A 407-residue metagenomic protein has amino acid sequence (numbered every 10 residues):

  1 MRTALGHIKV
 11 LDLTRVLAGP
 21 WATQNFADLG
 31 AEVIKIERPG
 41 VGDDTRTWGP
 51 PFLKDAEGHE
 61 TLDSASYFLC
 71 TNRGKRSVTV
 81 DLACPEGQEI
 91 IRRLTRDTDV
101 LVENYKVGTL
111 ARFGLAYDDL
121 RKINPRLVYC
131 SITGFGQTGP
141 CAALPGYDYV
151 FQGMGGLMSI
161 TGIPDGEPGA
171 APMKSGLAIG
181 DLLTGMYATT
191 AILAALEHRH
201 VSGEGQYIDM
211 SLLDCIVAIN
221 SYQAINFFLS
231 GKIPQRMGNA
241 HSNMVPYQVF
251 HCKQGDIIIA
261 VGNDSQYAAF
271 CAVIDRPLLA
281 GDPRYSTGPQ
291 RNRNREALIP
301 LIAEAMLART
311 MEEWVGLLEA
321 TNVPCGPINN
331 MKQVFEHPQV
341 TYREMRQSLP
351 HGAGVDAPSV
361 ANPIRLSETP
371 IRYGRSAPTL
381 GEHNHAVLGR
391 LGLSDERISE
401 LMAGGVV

Functional and structural regions predicted by a protein language model:
M1-A191, A195-V201, T379, H385-V407: N-terminal helix-loop segment corresponding to the beta1-alpha1 unit of nucleotide/adenylate-binding folds
G40, F135-G136, L212-V217, Q254 (+2 more regions): Glycine-rich beta-alpha junction loops
H59-E60, F68, M237-S242, Y247-V249 (+3 more regions): Short Gly/Pro-enriched turn/cap motifs at secondary-structure boundaries
Q137, E167-L177, H200-I216, Q235-S242 (+2 more regions): Conserved Rossmann-fold dehydrogenase catalytic segment
I163-G166, G185-G205, A218-L229, C271-L278: Oxidoreductase and adenylate-handling cofactor-binding alpha/beta cores
V245-T321, C325: Aromatic-enriched alpha-helical interface/lid elements that frame and gate functional surfaces
E319-R343: Conserved PLP cofactor-binding pocket of PLP-dependent enzymes
H351-E400: Flexible, small-/acidic-enriched active-site or ligand-binding loops
